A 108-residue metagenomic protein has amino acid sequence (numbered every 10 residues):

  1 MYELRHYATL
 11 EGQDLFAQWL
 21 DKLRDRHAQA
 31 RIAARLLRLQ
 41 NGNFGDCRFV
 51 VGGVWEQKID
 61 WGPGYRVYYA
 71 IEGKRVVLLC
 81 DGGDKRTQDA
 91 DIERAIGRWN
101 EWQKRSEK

Functional and structural regions predicted by a protein language model:
M1-G64, G73-V77, G83-K108: Basic, Lys/Arg-enriched alpha-helical interface segments
R66-Y68: Short, surface-exposed charged micro-motifs
